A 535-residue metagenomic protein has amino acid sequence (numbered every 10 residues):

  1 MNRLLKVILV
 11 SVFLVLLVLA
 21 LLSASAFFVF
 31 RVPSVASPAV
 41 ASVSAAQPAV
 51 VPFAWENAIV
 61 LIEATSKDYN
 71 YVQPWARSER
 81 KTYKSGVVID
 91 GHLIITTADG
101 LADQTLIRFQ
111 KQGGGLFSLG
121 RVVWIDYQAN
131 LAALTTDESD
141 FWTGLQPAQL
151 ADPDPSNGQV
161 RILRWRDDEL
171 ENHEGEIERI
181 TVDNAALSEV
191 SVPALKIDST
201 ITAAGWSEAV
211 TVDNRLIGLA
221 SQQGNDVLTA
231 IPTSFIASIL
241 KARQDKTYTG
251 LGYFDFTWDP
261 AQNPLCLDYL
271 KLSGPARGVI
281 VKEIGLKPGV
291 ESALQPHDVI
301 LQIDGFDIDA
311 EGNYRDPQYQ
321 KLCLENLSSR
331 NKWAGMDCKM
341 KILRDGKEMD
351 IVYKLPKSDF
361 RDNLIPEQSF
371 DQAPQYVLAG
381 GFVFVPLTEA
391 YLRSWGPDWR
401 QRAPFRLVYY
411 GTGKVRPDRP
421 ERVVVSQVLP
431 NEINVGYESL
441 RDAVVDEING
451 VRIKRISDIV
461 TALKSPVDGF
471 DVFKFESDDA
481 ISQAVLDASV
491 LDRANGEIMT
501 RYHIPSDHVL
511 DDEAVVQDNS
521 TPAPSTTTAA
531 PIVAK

Functional and structural regions predicted by a protein language model:
S34-V87, I94-T97, L106, N130 (+3 more regions): N-terminal activation segment of mature serine protease catalytic domains
Q47-V50, Y69-T97, L116-L119, L145-Q146 (+4 more regions): A conserved glycine-rich beta-strand in the N-terminal activation segment of trypsin-fold
A58-E63, D137-Q146, E171-N225, T233 (+3 more regions): Active-site region of chymotrypsin-like
R77-S78, S199-A209, D259-D309, W399-K454: PDZ/PDZ-like domain segments forming the peptide/carboxylate-binding groove, activating on the N-terminal beta-strands
E79, G100, W124, T143-V192 (+3 more regions): Flexible, gly/ser-rich surface segments that form the specificity/activation loops bordering the active-site cleft
D90-N172, A194, S199-T200, A204 (+2 more regions): Conserved active-site neighborhood of the chymotrypsin/trypsin-like protease fold
G100-D103, T233-F235, Q302-K341, E447-S477: PDZ domains, with a preference for the canonical peptide-binding region formed by the helix
W142-S156, G312, N326, N331-K332 (+2 more regions): C-terminal, low-ordered peptide segments at domain boundaries
